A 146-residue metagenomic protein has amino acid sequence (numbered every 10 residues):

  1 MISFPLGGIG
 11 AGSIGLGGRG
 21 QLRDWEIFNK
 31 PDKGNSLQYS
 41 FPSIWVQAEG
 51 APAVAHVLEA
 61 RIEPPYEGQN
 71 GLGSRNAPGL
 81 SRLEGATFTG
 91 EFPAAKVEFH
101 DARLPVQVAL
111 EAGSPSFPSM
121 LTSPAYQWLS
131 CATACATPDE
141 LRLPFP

Functional and structural regions predicted by a protein language model:
M1-P146: Mature extracytoplasmic enzyme cores
